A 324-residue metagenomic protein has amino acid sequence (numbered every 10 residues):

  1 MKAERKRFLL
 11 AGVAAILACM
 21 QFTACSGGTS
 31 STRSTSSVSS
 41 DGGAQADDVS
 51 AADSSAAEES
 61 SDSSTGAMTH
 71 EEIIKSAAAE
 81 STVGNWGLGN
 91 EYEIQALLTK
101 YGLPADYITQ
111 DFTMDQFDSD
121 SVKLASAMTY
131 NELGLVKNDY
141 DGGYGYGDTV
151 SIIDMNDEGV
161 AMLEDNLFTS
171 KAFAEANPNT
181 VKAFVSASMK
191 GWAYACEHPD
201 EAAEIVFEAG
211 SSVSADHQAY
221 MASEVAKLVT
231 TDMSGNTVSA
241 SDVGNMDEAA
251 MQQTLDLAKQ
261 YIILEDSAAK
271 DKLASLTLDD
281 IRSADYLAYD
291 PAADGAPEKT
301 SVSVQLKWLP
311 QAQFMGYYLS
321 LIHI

Functional and structural regions predicted by a protein language model:
M20-A24: C-terminal motif of bacterial Sec signal peptides marking the signal peptidase cleavage site
C25-V38, A44: Bacterial lipoprotein signal-peptidase II cleavage site
H70, E248-S301: Conserved C-terminal helix/tail region of periplasmic/extracytoplasmic solute-binding proteins
I73-G84, E298-Q311: Short, well-ordered beta-strand elements
G102-F112: Short beta-strand-to-loop elements that line the ligand-binding cleft of bilobed periplasmic-binding protein-like
Q110-S212: Pocket-lining segment of extracytoplasmic ligand-binding domains
A176-I263: Secondary-structure end/capping motifs
I322-I324: Conserved small/polar residues in nucleotide/adenosyl-binding loops
